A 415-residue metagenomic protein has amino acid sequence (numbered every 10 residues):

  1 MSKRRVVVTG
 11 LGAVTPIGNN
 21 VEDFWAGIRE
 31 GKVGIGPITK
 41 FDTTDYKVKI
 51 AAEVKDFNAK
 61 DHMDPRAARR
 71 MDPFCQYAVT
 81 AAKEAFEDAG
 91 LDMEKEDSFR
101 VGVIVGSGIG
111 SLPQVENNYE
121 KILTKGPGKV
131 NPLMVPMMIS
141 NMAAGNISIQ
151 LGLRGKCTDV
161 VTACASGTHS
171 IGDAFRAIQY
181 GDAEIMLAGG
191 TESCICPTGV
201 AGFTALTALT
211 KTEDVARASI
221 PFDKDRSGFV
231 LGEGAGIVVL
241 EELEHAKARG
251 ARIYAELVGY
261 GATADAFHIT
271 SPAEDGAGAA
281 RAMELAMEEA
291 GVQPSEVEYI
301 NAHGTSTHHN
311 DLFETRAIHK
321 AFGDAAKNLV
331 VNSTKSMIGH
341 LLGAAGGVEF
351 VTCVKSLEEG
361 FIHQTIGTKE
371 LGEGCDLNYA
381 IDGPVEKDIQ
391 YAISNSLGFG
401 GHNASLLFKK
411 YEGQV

Functional and structural regions predicted by a protein language model:
M1-A67, E244-Y254, V351-T365, K409-V415: ACP-dependent fatty acid/polyketide chain-elongation machinery
R5-T9, G36, D214-A290, Y299 (+1 more regions): Condensing-enzyme catalytic core mediating Claisen C-C bond formation in acyl metabolism
V8, F24, R29-T162, T191-V200 (+2 more regions): Conserved beta-ketoacyl condensing-enzyme motif
E22-G27, P113-P127, A177-Y180, V200-E213 (+3 more regions): A glycine- and small-aliphatic-rich helix-loop capping segment at beta-alpha/alpha-beta transitions that lines
A78-L91, S140-A144, S148-E192, V230-A251 (+2 more regions): Active-site-proximal alpha-helical scaffold in enzymes
A85-D97, A246-I253, M283-Y299, A321-A325: Phosphate/pyrophosphate-binding loops at sites that engage ATP/ADP/AMP, CoA/4′-phosphopantetheine, polyphosphate
T124-N131, H169-G172, R176, E192-A248 (+4 more regions): Glycine-/small-residue-rich "gating" segment that lines the acyl/pantetheine channel and substrate pocket
D182-S227, Y260-E274, G304-D311, N328-N378: Acyl-CoA/ACP chain-elongation machinery
